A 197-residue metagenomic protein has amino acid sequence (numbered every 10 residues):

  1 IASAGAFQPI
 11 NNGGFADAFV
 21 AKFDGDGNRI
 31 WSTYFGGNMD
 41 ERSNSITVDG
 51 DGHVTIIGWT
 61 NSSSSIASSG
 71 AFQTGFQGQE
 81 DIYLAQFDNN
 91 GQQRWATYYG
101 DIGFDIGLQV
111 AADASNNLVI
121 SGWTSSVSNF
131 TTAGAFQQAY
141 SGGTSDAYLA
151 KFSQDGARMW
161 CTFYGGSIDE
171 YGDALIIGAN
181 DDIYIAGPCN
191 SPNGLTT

Functional and structural regions predicted by a protein language model:
I1-T197: A sequence-level/structural motif corresponding to short, flexible coil/turn segments enriched in small polar residues
